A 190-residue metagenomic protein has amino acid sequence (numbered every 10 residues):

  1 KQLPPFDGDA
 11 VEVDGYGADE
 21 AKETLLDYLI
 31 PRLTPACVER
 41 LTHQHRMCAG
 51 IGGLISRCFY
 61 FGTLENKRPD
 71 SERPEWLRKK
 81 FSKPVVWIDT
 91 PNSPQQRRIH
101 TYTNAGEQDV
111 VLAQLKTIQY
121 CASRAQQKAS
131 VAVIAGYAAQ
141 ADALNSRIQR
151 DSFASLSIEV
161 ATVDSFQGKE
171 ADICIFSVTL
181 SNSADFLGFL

Functional and structural regions predicted by a protein language model:
K1-L190: Conserved helicase motor core of SF1/SF2 NTP-dependent helicases
